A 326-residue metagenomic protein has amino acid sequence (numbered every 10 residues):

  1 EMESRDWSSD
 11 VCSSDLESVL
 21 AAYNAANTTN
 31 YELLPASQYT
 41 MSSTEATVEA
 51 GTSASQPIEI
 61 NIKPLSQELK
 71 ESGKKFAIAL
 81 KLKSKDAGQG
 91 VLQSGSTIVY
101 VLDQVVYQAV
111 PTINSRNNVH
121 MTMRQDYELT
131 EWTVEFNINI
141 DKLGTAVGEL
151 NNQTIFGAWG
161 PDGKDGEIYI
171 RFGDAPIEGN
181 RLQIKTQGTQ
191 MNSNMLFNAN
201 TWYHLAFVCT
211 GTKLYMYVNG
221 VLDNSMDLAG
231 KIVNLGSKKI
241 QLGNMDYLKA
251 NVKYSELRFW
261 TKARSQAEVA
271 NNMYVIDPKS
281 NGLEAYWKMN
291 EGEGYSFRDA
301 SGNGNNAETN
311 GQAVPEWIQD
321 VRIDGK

Functional and structural regions predicted by a protein language model:
E1-V11: Single conserved hydrophobic/aromatic residue that forms the stacking wall/gate of nucleotide- or nucleobase-binding
S66-A77: Short glycine/proline/serine/threonine-rich loop/turn segments at secondary-structure transition edges
S96-T112, Y274-K326: Extracytoplasmic low-complexity segments
V106-G179: Extracellular glycan-recognition modules
E131-K142, L248-N272, E284-G294: Extracellular, beta-strand-rich glycan-interacting domains
F136, N198-C209, L214-M216: Short tryptophan-centered beta-strand motifs in secreted/extracellular beta-sheet-rich domains of glycan-recognition
Q183-H204: Short, aromatic/His-centered strand-loop micro-motif at the edge of beta-sheets
M226-K253, P278-G282: Flexible glycan-contacting loops in extracellular carbohydrate-active proteins
